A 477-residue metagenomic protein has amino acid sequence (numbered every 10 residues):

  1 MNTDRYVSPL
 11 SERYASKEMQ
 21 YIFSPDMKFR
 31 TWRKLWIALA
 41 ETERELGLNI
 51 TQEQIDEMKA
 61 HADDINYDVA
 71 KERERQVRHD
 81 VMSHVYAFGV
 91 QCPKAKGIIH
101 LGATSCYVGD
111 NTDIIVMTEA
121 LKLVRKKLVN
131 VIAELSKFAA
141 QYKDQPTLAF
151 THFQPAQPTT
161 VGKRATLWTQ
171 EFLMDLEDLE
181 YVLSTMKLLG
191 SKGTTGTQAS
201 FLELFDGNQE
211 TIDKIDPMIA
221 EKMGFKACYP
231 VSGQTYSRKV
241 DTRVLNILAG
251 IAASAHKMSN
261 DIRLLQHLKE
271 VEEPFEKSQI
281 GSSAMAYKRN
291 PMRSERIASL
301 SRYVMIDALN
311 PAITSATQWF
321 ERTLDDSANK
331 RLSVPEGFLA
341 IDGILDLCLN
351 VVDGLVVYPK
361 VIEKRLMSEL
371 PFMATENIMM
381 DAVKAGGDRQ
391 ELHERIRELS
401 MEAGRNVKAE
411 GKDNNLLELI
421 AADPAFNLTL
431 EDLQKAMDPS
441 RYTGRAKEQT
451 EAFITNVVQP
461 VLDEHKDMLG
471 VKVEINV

Functional and structural regions predicted by a protein language model:
M1-A199, F205-A220, G281-S282, M292-R296 (+4 more regions): A helix-coil-helix interface module used to build multimeric assemblies and to scaffold catalytic/cofactor sites
Q20-S24, V69-K71, Q279-S299, E321-E336 (+4 more regions): Short beta-alpha connecting loops at secondary-structure transitions that line or flank enzyme active sites
L39-T42, V124, L128-V131, L135-F138 (+13 more regions): Amphipathic alpha-helices that form helix-helix packing interfaces
A140-G162, E272-K288, E321-A328, D353-M373: Glycine-rich cofactor-pocket loops
P217-Q234: A short, charged helix-loop
T235-E270, Q279-A340: A conserved active-site cap/scaffold subdomain adjacent to cofactor or substrate pockets
E272, R395-E402: Active/binding-pocket-proximal capping segment
Y303-R389, R395: Long, amphipathic alpha-helical stalk/connector segments used for oligomerization, subunit docking, or mechanical
